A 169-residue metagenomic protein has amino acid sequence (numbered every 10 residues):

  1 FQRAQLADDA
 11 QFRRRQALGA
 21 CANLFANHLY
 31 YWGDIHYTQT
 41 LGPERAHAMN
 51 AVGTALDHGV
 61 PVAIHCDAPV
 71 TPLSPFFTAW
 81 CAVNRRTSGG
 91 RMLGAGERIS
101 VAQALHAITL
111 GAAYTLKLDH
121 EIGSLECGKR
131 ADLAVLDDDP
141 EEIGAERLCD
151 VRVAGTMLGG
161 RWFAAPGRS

Functional and structural regions predicted by a protein language model:
F1-Q2, D8: Flexible, glycine/threonine-enriched loop-and-boundary segments that flank and lead into catalytic domains of large
Q2-R3, H65: Histidine-centered active-site/metal-ligand motif
Q5-L6, P69: Short, surface-exposed acidic/glycine-rich loop or hinge patches that mediate macromolecular interfaces
L6-A7, Y30: Long, K/E/R/D-enriched contiguous segments that form extended
R13-A20, L24-E142, E146, V151-G159: His/Asp/Glu-enriched, well-ordered alpha-helical/loop segment that forms or immediately abuts the divalent-metal
